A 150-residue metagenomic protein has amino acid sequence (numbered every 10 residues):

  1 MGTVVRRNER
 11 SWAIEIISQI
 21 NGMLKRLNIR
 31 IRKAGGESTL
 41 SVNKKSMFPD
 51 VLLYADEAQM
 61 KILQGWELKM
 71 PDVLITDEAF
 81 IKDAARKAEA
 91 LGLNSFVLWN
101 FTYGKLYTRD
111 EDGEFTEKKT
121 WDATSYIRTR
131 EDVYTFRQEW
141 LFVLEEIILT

Functional and structural regions predicted by a protein language model:
M1-S95, Y103-L149: A short, conserved, highly charged catalytic patch centered on acidic carboxylates
